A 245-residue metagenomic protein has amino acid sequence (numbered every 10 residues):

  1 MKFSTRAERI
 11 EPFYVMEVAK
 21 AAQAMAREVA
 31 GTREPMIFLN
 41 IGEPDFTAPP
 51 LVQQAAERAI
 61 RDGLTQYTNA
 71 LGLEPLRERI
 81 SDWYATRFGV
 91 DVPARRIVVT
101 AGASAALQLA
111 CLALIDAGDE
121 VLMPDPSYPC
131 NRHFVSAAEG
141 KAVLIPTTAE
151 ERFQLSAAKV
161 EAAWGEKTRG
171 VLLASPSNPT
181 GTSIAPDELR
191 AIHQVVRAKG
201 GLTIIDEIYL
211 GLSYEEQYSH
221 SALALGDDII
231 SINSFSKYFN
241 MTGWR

Functional and structural regions predicted by a protein language model:
E8-G102, L109: N-terminal small-domain helix-loop-helix segment of the aminotransferase-like
V18, S136, V143, Q154-G170 (+1 more regions): Active-site pre-lysine segment of PLP-dependent enzymes
L39, S175-N178: Flexible low-complexity scaffold tracts in large eukaryotic assembly proteins
D91-I97, A117-E120, K167, D227-D228: Short acidic capping loops at alpha-helix termini that bridge into adjacent secondary structure
A103-L107, S127-N131, F239: Conserved coil-to-alpha-helix start sites within the AMP-binding
A113-V135: Conserved PLP-anchoring active-site segment centered on the Schiff-base-forming lysine
D125, L144-T148: Short beta->alpha connector loops at strand-helix junctions that form conserved, small/polar/Pro-enriched
G243-R245: Short, intrinsically disordered, charge-balanced linker/junction segments flanking boundaries in proteins
